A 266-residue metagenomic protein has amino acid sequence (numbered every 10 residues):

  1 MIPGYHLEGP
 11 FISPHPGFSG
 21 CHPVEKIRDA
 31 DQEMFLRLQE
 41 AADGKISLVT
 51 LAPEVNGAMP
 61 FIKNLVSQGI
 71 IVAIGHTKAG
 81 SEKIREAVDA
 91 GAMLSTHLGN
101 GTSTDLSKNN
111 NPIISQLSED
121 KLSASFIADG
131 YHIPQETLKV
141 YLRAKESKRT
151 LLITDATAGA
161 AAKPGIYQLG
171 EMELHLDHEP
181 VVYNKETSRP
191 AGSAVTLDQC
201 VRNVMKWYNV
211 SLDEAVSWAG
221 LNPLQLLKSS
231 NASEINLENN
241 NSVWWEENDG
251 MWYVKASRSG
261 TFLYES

Functional and structural regions predicted by a protein language model:
M1-N110, A161: Histidine/acidic-residue-rich, glycine-tolerant segments that coordinate divalent metal ions
I2-G4, L212-V216, A232-N236: Flexible, glycine/charged-enriched surface loops at secondary-structure junctions
K83-V216, L226-L227, N248-W252: Active-site-adjacent C-terminal substructures of enzyme catalytic domains
A219, P223: Active-site-adjacent helical/loop segments in soluble small-molecule enzymes
S229-S266: C-terminal cap of metal-dependent C-N hydrolases
